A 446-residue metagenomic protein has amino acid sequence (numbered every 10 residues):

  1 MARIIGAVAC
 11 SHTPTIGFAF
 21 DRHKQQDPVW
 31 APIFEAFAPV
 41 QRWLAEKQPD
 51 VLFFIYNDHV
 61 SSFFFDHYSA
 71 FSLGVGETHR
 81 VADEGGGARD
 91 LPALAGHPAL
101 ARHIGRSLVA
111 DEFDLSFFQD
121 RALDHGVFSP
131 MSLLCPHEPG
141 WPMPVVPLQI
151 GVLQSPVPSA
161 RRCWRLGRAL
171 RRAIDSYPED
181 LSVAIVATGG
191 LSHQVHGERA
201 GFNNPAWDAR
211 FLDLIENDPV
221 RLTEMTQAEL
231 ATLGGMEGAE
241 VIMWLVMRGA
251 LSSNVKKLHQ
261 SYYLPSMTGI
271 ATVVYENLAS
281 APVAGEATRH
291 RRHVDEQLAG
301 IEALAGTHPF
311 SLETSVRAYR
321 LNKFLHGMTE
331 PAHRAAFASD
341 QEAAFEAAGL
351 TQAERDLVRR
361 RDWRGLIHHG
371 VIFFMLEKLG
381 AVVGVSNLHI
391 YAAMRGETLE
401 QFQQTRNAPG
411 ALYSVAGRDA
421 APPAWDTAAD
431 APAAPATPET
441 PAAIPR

Functional and structural regions predicted by a protein language model:
M1-D50, S62-R165, S176, E198-R292: Flexible, D/E/H-enriched segments
I5, P49-L52, R334, R355: A common structural microfeature
H12-P14, Y56-H59, Q341: Short glycine-rich, polar/acidic loop-and-turn segments at beta strand-coil junctions
W43, A173, A344: Short alpha-helical functional segments enriched in proximate histidine and acidic residues
D50-Y56, L148, L181-L191: Beta-strand elements within well-structured catalytic alpha/beta cores of enzymes that handle phosphate/sulfate esters
V152-S155, L191-Q194, E342: Short, catalytically relevant binding-site loops at active-site mouths
R168-V183: Non-transmembrane, aqueous-exposed alpha-helical and coiled segments at domain scale
G285-R446: Charged, low-complexity intrinsically disordered segments
